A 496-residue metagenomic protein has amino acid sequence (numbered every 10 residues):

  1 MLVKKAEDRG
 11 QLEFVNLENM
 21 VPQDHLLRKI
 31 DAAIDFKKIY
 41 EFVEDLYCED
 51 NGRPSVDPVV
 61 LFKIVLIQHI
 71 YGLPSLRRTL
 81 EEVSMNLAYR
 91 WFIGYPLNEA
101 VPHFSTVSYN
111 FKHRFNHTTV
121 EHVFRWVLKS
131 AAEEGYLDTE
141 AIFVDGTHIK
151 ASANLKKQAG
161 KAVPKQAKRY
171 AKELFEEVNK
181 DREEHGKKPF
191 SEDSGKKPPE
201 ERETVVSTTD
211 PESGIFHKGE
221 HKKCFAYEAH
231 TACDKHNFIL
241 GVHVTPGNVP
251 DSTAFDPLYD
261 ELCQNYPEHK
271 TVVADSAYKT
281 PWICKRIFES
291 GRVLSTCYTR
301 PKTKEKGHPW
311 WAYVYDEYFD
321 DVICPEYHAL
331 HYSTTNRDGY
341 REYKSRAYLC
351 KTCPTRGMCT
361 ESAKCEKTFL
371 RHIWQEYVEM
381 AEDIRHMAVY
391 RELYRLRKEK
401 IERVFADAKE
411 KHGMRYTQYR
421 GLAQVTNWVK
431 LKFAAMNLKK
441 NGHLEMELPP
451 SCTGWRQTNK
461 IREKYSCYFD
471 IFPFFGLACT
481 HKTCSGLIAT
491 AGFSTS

Functional and structural regions predicted by a protein language model:
M1-R28: Hydrophobic alpha-helical membrane-insertion signals
V3, G72-M85, Y95-S496: Anion-binding and metal-coordination hotspots
E18-V21, R53, H221: Short secondary-structure boundary/capping segments within folded domains
Q23-L66, Y71-G72: Basic, short loop/linker segments at the boundary and entry of helix-turn-helix/winged-helix-like folds
Y89-I93: Short amphipathic alpha-helical interface patches used for protein-protein assembly/oligomerization
